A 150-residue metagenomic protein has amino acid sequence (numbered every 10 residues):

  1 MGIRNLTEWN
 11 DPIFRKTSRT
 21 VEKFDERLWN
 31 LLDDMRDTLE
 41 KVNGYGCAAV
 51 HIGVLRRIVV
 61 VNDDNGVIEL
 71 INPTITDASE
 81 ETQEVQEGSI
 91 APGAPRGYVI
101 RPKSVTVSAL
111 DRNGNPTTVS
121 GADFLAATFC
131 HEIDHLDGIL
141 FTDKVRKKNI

Functional and structural regions predicted by a protein language model:
M1-I150: Positively charged
